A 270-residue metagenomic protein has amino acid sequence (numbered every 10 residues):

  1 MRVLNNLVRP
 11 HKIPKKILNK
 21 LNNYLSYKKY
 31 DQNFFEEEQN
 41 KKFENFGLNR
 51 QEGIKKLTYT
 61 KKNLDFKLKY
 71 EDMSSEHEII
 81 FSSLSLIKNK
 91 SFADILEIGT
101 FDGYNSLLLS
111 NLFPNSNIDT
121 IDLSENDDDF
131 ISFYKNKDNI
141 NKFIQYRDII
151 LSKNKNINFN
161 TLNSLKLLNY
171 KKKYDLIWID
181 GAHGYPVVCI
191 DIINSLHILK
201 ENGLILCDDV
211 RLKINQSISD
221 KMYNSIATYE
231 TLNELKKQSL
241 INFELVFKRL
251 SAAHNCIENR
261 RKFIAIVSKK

Functional and structural regions predicted by a protein language model:
M1-W178, A182-K270: A short alpha-helical cap/connector motif
